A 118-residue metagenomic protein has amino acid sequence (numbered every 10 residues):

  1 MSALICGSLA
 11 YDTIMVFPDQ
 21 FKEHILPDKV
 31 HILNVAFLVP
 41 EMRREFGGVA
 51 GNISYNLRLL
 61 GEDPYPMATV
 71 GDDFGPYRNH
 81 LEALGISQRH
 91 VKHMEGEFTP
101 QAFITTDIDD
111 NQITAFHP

Functional and structural regions predicted by a protein language model:
M1-Y65, P76: Glycine-rich phosphate/adenosyl-contacting loop at the front of the ribokinase-like
C6-L9, T69-V70, I108, H117-P118: Fold-independent oxyanion-binding glycine-rich loops and adjacent beta-strand/coil segments at enzyme active sites
D12, D63-H90: A glycine-rich beta-to-alpha transition motif near the start of alpha/beta enzyme domains, typified by
K22-E23, E82-G85, D107-N111: Short, hinge-like loop/turn segments at secondary-structure boundaries
E45, A50-I53, R89-V91, T99-A102: Short, charged beta->alpha transition segments
L60, E97-P100: Short, basic and Ser/Thr-rich N-terminal targeting/leader segments
R89-M94, A102-P118: Conserved phosphate-binding/catalytic loop of the ribokinase/pfkB sugar-kinase fold
